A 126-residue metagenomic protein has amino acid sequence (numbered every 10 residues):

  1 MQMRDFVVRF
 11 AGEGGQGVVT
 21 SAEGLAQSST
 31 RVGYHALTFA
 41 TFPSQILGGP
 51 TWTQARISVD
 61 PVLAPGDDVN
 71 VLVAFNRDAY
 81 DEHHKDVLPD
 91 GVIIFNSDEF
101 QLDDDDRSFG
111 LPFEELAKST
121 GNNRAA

Functional and structural regions predicted by a protein language model:
M1-A126: Active-site cofactor/cluster-binding pocket
